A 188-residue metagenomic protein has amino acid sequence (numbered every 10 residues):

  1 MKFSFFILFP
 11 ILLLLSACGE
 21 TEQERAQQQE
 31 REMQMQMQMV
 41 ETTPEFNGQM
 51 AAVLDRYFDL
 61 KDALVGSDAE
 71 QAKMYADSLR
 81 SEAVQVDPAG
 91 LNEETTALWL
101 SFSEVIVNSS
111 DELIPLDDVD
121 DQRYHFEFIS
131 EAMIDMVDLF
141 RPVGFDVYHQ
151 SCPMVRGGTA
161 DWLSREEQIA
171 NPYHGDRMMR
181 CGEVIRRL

Functional and structural regions predicted by a protein language model:
M1-S16: Sec-dependent bacterial lipoprotein signal peptides
C18-E22: Bacterial signal peptide processing site
A26-Q49: Post-signal peptide N-terminal segment of mature Sec-exported envelope proteins
P44-L188: Mature extracytoplasmic or organellar-lumen-exposed domains after removal of signal/transit peptides
